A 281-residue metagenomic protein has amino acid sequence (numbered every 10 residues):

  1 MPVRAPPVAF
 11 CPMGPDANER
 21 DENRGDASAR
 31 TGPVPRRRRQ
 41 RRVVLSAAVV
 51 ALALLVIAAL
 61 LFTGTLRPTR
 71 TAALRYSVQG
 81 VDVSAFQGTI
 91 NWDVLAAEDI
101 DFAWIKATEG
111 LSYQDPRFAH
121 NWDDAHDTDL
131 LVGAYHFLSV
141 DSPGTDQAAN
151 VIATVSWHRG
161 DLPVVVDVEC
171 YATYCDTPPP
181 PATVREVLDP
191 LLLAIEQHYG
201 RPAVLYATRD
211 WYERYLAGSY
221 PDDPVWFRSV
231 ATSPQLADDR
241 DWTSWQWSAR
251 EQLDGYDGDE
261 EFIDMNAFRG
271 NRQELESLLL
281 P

Functional and structural regions predicted by a protein language model:
P2-R42: N-terminal Lys/Arg-rich, disordered targeting/topogenic segments
G14, D26, V50, R70-A72: Charged, glycine-rich intrinsically disordered N-terminal tails and low-complexity linkers that flank
G14, R75-T89, D93, Y220-P281: Functionally critical loop-and-helix segments that line ligand-binding/catalytic clefts of soluble enzyme domains
L45-G64: Hydrophobic membrane-insertion alpha-helices, especially the h-region of bacterial N-terminal signal peptides
T65, T71-T89, K106-L192, E196-H198: Substrate-binding cleft of extracellular glycoside hydrolase catalytic domains
V78-G80, D101-F102, L131-G133, D161-V165 (+3 more regions): Structural preference for beta-strand elements that scaffold enzyme active sites
P163-D239: Catalytic domains of cell-wall/extracellular-matrix polysaccharide-remodeling enzymes, centered on de-N-acetylation
